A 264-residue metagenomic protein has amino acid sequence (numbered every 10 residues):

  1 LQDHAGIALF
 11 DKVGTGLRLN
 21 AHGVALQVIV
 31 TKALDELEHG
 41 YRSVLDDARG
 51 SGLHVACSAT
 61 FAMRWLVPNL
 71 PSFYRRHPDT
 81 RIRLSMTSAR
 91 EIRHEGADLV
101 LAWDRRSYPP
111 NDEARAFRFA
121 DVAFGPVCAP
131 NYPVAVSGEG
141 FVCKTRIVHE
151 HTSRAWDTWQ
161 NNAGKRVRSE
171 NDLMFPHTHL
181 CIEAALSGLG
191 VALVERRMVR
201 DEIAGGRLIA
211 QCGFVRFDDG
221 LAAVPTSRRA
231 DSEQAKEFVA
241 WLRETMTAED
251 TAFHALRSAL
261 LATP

Functional and structural regions predicted by a protein language model:
Q2-L19: A short LG(V/I)-centered, amphipathic sequence patch enriched for acidic residue(s) preceding the LG motif
H4-A5, L26-D47, E249: Alpha-helical linker/hinge and terminal dimerization helices associated with HTH transcriptional regulators
G23, I92-R93, F141, E183-G188: Hydrophobic residues within well-ordered alpha-helices
G50-Y108, S258, P264: Central regulatory/effector-binding core of bacterial HTH transcription factors
R81-M86, H149, R168-H177: Short beta-strand-to-loop elements that line the ligand-binding cleft of bilobed periplasmic-binding protein-like
S85-T145, H151-R154, T158-R166: Acidic, Gly/Pro-rich loop/turn segments at junctions of secondary structure
V167-A210, R216: Hydrophobic hinge/microswitch elements
R200-G205, F214-P264: C-terminal effector-binding regulatory domain of bacterial HTH transcription factors
